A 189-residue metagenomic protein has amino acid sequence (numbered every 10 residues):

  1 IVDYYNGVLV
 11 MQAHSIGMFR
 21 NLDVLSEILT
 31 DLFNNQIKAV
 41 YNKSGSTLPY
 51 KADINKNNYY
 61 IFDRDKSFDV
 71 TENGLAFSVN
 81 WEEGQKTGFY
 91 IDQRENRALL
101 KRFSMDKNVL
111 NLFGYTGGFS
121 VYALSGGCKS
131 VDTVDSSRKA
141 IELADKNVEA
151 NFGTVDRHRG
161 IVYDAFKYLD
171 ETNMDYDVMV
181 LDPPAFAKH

Functional and structural regions predicted by a protein language model:
D3, N21-F89: Non-catalytic substrate-recognition/targeting regions of SAM-dependent transferases
Y4, N42, N111-Y115: Generic detector of intrinsically disordered, low-complexity, polar/charged segments
G7: Divalent cation-coordinating acidic motifs and surrounding scaffolds that mediate Ca2+/Mg2+/Mn2+/Zn2+-dependent binding
V10, Q36, K51-I54, F152 (+1 more regions): Glycine-centered secondary-structure boundary/capping sites
V10-F19: Short histidine-centered catalytic/ligand-binding loop motif
H14, G45, P184: Flexible loop residues that form catalytic and substrate-binding hotspots at small-molecule/glycan-binding clefts
F19-D23, E27, R94, D156: Generic alpha-helical secondary structure signal
F62-H189: Rossmann-like S-adenosyl-L-methionine
